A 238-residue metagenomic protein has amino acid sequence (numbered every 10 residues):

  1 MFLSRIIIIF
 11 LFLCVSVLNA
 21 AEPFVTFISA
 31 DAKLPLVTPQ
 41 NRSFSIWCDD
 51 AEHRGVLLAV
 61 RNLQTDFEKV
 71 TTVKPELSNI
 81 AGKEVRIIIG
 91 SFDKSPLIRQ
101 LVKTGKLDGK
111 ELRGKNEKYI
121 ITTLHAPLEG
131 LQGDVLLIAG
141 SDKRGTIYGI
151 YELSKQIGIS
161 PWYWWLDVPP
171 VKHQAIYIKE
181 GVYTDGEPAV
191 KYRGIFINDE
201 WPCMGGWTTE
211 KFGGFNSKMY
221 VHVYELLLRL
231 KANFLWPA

Functional and structural regions predicted by a protein language model:
F2-F10: Sec-dependent signal peptide recognition, specifically the positively charged N-region followed immediately by
L11-N19: Hydrophobic h-region of N-terminal signal peptides that target proteins for export in Gram-negative bacteria
A20-E187: Contiguous, structured surface segment used for ligand recognition
I46, I87-I89, I121, I138 (+3 more regions): Generic structural hydrophobic/aromatic packing signal, biased to beta-strands
V56, V102-D108, G205-S217: Short, polar loop/linker segments at the starts of domains and inter-domain junctions
S78, P237-A238: Structural motif
S160-F212, K218-W236: An acidic-aromatic substrate-binding cleft motif
